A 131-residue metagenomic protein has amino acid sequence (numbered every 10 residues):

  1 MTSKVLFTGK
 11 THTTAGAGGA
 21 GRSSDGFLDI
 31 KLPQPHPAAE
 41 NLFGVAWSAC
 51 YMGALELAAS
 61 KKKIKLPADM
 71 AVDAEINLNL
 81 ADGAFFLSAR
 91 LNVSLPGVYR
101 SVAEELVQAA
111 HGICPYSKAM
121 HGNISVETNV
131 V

Functional and structural regions predicted by a protein language model:
M1-V45, M52-V131: Extended beta-strand/beta-hairpin segments
